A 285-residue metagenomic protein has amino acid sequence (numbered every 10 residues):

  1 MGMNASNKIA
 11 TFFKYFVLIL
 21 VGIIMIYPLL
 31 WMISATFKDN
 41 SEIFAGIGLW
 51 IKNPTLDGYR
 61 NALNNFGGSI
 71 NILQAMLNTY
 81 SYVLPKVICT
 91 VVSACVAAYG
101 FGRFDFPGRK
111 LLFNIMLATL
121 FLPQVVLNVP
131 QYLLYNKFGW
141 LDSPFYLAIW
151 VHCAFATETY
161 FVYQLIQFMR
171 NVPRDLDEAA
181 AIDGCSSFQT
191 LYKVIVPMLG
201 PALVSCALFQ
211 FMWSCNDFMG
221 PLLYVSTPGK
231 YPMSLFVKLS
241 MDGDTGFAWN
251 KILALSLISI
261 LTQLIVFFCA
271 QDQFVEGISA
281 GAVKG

Functional and structural regions predicted by a protein language model:
M3-G285: A structural signal for multi-pass alpha-helical bundles of membrane permease subunits that mediate small-molecule
